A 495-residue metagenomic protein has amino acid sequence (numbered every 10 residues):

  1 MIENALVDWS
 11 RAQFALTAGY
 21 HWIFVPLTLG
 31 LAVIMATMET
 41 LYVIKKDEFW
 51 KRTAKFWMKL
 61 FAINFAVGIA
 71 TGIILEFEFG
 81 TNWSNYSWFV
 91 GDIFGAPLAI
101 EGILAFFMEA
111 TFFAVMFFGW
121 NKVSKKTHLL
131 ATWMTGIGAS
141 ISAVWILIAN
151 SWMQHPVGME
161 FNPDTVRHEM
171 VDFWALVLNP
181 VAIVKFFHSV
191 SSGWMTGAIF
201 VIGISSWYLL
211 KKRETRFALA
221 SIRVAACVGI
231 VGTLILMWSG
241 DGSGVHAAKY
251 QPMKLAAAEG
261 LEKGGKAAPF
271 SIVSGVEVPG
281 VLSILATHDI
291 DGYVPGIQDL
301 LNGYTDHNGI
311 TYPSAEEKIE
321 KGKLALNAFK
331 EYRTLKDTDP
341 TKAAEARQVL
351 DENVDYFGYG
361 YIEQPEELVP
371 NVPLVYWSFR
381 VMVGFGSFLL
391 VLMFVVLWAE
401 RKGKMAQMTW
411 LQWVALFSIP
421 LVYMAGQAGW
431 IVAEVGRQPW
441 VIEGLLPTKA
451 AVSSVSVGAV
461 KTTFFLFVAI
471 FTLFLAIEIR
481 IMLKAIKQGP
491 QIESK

Functional and structural regions predicted by a protein language model:
M1-K495: Polytopic transmembrane helical bundles with strong interfacial aromatic enrichment
